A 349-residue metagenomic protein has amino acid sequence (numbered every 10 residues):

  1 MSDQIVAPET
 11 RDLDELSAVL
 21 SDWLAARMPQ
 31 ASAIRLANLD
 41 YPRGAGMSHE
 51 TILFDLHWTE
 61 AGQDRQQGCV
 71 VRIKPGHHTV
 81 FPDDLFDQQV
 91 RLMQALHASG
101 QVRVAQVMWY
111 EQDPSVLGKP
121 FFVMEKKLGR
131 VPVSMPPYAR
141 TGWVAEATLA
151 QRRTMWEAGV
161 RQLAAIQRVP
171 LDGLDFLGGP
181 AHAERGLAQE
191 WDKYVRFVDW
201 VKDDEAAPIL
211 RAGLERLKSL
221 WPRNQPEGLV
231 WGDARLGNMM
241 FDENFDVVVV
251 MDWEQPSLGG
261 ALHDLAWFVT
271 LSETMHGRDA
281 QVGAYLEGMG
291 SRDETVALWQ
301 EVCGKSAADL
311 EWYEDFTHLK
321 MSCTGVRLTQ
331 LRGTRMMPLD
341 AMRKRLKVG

Functional and structural regions predicted by a protein language model:
M1-L36: Juxta-kinase regulatory segment immediately upstream of eukaryotic protein kinase catalytic domains
D40-L210, W221-N224: ATP-binding pocket architecture of kinase catalytic cores
C69, R103, F122, G228 (+2 more regions): Protein kinase-like catalytic core scaffold
G178-H182, K305-T317: All-alpha amphipathic helical-bundle segments outside canonical DNA-binding/catalytic cores that form hydrophobic
L229-W231, L236: Catalytic-loop of the protein kinase fold
M251-P256: Activation of the activation-loop gatekeeper triad in protein kinase-fold domains
H263-G304, T317-T334: Active-site activation/catalytic loop segments of kinase-like enzymes and analogous catalytic loops in related
